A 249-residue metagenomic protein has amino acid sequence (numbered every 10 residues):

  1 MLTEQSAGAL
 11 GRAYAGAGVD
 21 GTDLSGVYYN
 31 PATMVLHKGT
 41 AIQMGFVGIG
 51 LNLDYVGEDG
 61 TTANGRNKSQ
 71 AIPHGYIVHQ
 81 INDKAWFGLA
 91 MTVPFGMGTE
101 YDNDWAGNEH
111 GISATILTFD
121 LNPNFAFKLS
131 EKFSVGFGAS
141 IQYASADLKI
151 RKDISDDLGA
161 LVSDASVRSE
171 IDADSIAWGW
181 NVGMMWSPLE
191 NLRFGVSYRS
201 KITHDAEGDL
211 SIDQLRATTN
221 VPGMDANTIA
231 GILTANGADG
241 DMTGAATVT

Functional and structural regions predicted by a protein language model:
M1-A13, A17, G39, Y55-N64 (+1 more regions): Outer-membrane beta-barrel porins/channels
V19-I49: N-terminal, post-signal-peptide region of Sec/Tat-exported proteins
L51-L53: A generic, lipid-embedded transmembrane alpha helix
